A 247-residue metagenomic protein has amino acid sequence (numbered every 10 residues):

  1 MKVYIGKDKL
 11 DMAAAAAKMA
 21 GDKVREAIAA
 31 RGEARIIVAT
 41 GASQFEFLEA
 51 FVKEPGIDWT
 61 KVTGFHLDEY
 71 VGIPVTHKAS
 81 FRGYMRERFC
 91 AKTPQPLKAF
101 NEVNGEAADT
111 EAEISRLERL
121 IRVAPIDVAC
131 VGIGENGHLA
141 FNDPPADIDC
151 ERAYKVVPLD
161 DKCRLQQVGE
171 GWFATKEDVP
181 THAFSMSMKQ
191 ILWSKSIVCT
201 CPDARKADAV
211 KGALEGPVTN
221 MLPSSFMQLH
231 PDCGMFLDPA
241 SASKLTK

Functional and structural regions predicted by a protein language model:
M1-I36, K53: N-terminal glycine-/serine-/threonine-rich phosphate-binding loop
R35, D127-V128, S196: Structural motif
V38-S43, V131-E135, P202: Glycine-rich beta-strand-to-loop/alpha-helix junction loops that act as flexible
E49-W59, G83, P144-A153, G216: A glycine- and small-aliphatic-rich helix-loop capping segment at beta-alpha/alpha-beta transitions that lines
D58-C130: Ligand-binding beta-strand-loop-alpha-helix segment within the catalytic cores of soluble metabolic enzymes
A124-C150: Glycine-rich phosphate-binding loop
A140-M186: Class I SAM-dependent methyltransferase SAM-binding "motif I" and its flanking Rossmann-like core
M186-K189, W193-K247: ATP/nucleoside-binding phosphotransfer catalytic cores, i.e., glycine-rich phosphate-binding loops
